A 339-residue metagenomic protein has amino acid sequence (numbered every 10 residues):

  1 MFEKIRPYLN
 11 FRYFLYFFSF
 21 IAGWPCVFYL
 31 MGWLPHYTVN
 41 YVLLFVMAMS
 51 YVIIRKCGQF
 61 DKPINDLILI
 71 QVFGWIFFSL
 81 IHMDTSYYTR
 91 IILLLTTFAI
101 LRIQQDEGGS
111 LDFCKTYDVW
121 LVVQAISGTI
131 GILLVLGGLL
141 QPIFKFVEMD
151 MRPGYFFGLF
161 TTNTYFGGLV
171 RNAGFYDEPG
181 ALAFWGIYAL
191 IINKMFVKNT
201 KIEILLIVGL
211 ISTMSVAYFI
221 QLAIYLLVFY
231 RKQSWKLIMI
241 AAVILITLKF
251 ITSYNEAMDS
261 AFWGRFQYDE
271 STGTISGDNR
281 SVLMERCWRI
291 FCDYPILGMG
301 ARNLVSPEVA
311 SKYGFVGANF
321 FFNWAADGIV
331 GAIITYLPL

Functional and structural regions predicted by a protein language model:
M1-C57, V72-I81: N-terminal signal-anchor transmembrane segment
M1-K4, L43-G58, G186-M195, G331-L339: Hydrophobic, aromatic-rich transmembrane alpha-helices and their immediate juxtamembrane boundary segments
R12-F14, D66-Q71, L101-M149: Interfacial loop-to-transmembrane-helix boundary motif in multi-pass membrane proteins
V27-W33, E256-V330: Long extracytoplasmic/lumenal interhelical loops at the membrane interface of multi-pass membrane proteins
P63-D66, V197-T200, A223-R231, W235-M239 (+1 more regions): Hydrophobic transmembrane alpha-helices and their immediate junctions
L80, L133-L136, Y230-S271: A membrane-periplasm/extracellular boundary helix in multi-pass inner-membrane enzymes that assemble envelope glycans
D118-F144, T161-M214, Y218-R231: Alpha-helical transmembrane segments of multi-pass inner-membrane proteins
G138-R171, N303-F320, A325: Interfacial juxtamembrane loops and adjacent helix segments that form the catalytic/substrate-binding surfaces
